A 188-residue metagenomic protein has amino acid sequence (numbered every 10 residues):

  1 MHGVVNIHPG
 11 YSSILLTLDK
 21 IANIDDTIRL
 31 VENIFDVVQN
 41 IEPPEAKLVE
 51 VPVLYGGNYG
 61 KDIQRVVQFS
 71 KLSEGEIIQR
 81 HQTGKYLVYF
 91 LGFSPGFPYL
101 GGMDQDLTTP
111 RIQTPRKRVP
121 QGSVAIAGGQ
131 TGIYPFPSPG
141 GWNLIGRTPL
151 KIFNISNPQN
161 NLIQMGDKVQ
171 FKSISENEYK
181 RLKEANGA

Functional and structural regions predicted by a protein language model:
M1-A188: Glycine-rich active-site loops that engage anionic ligands at enzyme catalytic sites
